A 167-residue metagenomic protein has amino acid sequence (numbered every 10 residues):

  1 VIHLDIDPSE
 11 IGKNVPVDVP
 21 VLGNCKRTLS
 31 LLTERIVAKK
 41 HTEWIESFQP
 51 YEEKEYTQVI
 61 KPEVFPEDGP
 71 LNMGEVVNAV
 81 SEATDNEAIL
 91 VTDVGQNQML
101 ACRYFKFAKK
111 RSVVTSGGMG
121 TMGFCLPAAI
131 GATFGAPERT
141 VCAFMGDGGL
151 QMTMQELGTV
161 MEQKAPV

Functional and structural regions predicted by a protein language model:
V1-F48: Glycine-rich, acidic loop regions that bind phosphate or pyrophosphate groups
V1-I2, V19-P20, E87-L90, R111-V114 (+2 more regions): Structural motif
I2-H3, G135-V167: Conserved thiamine diphosphate
L4-D7, N24-C25, F48, V80 (+4 more regions): Fold-independent oxyanion-binding glycine-rich loops and adjacent beta-strand/coil segments at enzyme active sites
G12-P16, L32-E34, A101-F105, C125-P127 (+1 more regions): Short acidic, glycine/serine/threonine-rich loops at helix termini
V19-P20, Y104-K109, L157-E162: Short, solvent-exposed amphipathic alpha-helical segments in soluble enzyme and RNA/protein-processing domains
E52-A132, E138: Active-site diphosphate/adenylate-binding microenvironment
